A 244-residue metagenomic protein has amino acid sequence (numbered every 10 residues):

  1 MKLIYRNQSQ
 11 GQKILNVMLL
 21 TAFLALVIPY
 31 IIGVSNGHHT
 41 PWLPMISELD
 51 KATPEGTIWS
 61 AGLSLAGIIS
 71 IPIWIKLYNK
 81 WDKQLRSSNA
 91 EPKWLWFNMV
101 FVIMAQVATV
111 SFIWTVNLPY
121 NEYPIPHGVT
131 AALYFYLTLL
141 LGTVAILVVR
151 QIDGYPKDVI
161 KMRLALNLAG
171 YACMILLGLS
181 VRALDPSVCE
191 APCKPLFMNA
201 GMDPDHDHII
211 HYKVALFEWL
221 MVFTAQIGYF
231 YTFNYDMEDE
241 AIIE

Functional and structural regions predicted by a protein language model:
M1-D82, F97-Y120, L133-Q151, A165-E190 (+1 more regions): Early transmembrane alpha-helices of polytopic membrane proteins
D82-L95, Y123, D153-K161: Membrane-interface helix-boundary motifs at transmembrane edges
V129-A131: Alpha-helical bundle protein-protein interaction modules that mediate dimerization/oligomerization and scaffolding
P192-M202: Membrane-interfacial helical/loop segments at transmembrane boundaries in membrane proteins
